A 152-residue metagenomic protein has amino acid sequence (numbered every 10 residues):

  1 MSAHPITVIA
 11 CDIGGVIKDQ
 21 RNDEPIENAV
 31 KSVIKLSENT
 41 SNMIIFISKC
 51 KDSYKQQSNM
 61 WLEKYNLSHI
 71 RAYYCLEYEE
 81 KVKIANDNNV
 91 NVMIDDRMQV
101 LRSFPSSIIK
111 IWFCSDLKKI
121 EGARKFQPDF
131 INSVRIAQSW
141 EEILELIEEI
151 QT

Functional and structural regions predicted by a protein language model:
M1-I6, E148-T152: Short, Lys/Arg-enriched, disordered terminal segments
M1-P5, E38, N86-N89, P105: Flexible, charged surface loops at secondary-structure boundaries
S2-Y78: Alpha-helical substrate-recognition element adjacent to the catalytic core
K55-T152: C-terminal cap/substrate-recognition subdomain and adjoining C-terminal extension of metal-dependent phosphatase-like
